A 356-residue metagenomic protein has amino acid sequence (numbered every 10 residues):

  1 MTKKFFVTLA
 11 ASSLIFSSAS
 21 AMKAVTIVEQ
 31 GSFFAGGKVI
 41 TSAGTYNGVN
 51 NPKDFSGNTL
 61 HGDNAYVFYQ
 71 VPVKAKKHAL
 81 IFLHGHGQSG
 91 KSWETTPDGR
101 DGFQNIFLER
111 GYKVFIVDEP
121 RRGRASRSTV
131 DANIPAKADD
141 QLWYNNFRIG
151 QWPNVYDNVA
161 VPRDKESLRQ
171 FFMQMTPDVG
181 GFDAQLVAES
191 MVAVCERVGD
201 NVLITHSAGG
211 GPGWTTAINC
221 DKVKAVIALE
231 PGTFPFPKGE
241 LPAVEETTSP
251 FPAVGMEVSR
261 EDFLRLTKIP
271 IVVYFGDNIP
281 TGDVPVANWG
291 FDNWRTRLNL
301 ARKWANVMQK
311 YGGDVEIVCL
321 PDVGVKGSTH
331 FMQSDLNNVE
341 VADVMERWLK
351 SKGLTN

Functional and structural regions predicted by a protein language model:
M22-A75: N-terminal cap/lid segment of alpha/beta-hydrolase-fold proteins
K77-H86: Short beta-strand element of the alpha/beta-hydrolase
G87-T95, V114: Serine-hydrolase catalytic-loop signature spanning alpha/beta hydrolases and amidase-signature enzymes
R100-S126: Conserved alpha/beta-hydrolase
Y156, P162, G180-V202: Conserved acidic catalytic loop of the alpha/beta-hydrolase fold
I204-G213: Gly/Ala-rich beta-loop-alpha elbow adjacent to hydrolase catalytic centers
P231-G312, E316-V318: The feature captures the conserved acid-bearing segment of alpha/beta-hydrolase catalytic domains
G327, F331-N356: Catalytic active-site module of serine/aspartate enzymes centered on a nucleophile-bearing elbow/loop
